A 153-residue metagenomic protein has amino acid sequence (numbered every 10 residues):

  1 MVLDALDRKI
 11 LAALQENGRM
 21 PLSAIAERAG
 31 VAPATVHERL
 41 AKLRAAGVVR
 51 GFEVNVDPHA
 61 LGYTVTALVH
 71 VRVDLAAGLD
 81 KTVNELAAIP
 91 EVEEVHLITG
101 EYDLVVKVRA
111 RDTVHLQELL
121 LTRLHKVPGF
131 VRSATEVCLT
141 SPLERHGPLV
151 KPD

Functional and structural regions predicted by a protein language model:
M1-D153: A compositional/biophysical signature of low hydrophobicity enriched in polar/charged and small residues
